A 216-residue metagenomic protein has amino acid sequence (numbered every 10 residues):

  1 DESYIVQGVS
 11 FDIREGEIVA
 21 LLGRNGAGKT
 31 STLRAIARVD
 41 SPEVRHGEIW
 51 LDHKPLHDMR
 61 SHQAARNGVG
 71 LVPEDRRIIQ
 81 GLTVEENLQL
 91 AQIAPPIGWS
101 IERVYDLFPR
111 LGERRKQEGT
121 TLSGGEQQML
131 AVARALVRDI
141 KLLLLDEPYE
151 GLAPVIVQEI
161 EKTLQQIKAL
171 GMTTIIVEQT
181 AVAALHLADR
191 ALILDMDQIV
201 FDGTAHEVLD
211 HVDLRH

Functional and structural regions predicted by a protein language model:
D1-H216: Glycine-rich phosphate-binding loops of nucleotide-dependent enzymes
